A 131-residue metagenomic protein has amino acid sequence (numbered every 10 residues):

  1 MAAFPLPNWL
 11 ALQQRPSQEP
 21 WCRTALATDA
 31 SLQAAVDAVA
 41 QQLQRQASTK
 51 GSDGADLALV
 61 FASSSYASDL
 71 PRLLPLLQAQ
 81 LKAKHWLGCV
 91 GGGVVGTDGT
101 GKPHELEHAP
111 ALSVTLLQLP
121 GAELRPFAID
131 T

Functional and structural regions predicted by a protein language model:
A2-T131: Cofactor- and metal-binding active-site motifs of prokaryotic enzymes that mediate redox/radical or nucleophilic
